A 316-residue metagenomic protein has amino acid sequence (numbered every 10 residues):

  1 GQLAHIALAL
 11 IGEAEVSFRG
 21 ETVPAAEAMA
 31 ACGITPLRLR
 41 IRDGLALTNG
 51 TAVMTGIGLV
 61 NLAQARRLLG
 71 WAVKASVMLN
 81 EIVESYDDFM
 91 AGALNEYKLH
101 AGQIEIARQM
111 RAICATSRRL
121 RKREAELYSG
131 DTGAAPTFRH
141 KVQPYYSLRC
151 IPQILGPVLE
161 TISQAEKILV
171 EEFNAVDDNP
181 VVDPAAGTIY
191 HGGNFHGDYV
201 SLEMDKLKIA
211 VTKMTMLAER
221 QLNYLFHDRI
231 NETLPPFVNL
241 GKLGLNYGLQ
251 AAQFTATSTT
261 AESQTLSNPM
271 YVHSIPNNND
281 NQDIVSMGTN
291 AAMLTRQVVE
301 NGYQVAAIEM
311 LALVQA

Functional and structural regions predicted by a protein language model:
G1-A30, T161, A165, L169-Y271 (+1 more regions): Glycine-rich anion/phosphate-binding loop at the beta-strand->alpha-helix junction
G1-H100: Active-site cavity-forming subdomains of large catalytic enzyme subunits
E21-N61, G133-T137, T233-G302: A structural-propensity feature for long, helix-poor, extended segments
N61-Q64, L68, A75, L99 (+8 more regions): Amphipathic alpha-helix face/heptad-repeat signature
L68, A75, E219-H227, A316: Composition- and surface-driven signal marking solvent-exposed, interaction-prone regions in large proteins
N80-M216: Accessory "access/gating" subregions that flank catalytic or transport cores
G302-A316: C-terminal structured "cap/appendage" subdomains that terminate the fold
